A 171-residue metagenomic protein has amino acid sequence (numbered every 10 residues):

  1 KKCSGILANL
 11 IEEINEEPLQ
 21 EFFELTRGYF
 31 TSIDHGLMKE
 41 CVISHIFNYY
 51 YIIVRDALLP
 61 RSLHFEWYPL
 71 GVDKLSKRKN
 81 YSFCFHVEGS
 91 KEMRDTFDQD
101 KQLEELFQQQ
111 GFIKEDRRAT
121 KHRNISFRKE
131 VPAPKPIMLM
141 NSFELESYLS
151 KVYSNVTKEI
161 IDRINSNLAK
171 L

Functional and structural regions predicted by a protein language model:
K2-P136: Polyanion-binding interface signature
Q110-L171: C-terminal amphipathic "assembly/sorting" segment characterized by alternating charged and hydrophobic residues
